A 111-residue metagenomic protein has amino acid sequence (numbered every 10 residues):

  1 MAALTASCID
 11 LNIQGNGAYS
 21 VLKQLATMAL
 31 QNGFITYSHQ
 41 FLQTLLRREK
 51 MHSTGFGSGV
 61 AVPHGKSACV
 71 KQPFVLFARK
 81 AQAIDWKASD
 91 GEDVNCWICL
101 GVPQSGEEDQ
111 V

Functional and structural regions predicted by a protein language model:
M1-V111: Cytosolic covalent-transfer regions centered on His/Cys nucleophiles that carry phosphoryl or persulfide groups
